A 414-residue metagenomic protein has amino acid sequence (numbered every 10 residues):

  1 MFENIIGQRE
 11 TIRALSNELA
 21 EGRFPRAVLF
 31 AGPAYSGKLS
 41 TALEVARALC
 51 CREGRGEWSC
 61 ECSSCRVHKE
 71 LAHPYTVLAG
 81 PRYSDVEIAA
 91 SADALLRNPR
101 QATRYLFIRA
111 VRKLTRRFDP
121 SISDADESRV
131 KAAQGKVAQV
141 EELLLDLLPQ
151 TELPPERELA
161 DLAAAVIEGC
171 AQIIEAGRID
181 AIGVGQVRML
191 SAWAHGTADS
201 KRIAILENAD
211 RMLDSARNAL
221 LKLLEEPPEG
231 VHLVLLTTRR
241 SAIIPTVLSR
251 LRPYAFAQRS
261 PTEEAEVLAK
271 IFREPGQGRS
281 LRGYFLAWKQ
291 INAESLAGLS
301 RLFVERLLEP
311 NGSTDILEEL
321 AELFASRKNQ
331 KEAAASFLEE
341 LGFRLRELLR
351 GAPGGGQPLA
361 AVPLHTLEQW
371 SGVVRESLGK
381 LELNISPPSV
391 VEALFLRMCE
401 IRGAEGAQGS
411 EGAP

Functional and structural regions predicted by a protein language model:
M1-A48, R55-G56, S63-V67, V77 (+3 more regions): Charged, glycine-rich active-site and insertion segments that engage polyanionic ligands
R13-E21, S64, I182-I203, A219-K222: Conserved alpha-helical scaffold flanking the Walker A/P-loop in AAA+ ATPase domains
L71: Short, non-ligating residues that shape and space the ligands of small metal-coordination modules and catalytic
P74: Change "...and in nucleic-acid phosphodiester-cleaving endonucleases..." to "...and in nucleic-acid processing enzymes
G80-P81: Flexible glycine-/small-residue-rich
V86-A89, I173-S191: Short glycine-rich substrate-engagement loop in P-loop NTPases that contacts/grips substrate
L153-I179: Accessory N-terminal region flanking or inserted into the helicase ATPase core in nucleic-acid motor proteins
R202-E229, R239: Conserved Walker B catalytic segment
